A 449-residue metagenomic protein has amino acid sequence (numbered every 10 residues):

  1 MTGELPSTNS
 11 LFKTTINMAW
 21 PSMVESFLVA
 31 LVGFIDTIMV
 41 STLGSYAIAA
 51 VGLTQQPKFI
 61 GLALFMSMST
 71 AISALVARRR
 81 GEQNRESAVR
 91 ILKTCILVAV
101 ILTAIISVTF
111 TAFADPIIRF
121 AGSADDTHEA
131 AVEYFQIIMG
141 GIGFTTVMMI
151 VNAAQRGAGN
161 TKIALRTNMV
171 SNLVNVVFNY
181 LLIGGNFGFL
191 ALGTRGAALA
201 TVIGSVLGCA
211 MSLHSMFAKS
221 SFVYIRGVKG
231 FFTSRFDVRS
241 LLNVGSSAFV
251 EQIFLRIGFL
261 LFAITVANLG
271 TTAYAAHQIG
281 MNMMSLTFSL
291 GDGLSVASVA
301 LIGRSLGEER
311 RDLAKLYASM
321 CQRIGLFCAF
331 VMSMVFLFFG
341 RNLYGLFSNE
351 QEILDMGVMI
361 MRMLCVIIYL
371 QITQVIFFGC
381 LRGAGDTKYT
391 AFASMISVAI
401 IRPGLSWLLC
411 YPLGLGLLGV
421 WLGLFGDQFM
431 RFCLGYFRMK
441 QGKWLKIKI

Functional and structural regions predicted by a protein language model:
M1-S22, V76-G143, F189-S246, I302-I367 (+1 more regions): Short alpha-helical transmembrane segments in multi-pass integral membrane proteins
S7-I38, T42-L43, F59-A71, L75 (+7 more regions): N-terminal transmembrane alpha-helices
N17-D36, I137, S171, G204-G208 (+4 more regions): Transmembrane helical elements of multi-pass membrane transporters/channels
S22, S26, T37-I38, A74 (+16 more regions): Transmembrane alpha-helix boundary and packing residues in multipass membrane permease domains and related
L31-A49, I118-D125, L181-L192, I253-L286 (+4 more regions): Helix-terminus/linker motif at the lipid-water interface of multi-pass membrane proteins
T37, I48-V108, T145-A164, A276-G340 (+1 more regions): Small-residue-rich hydrophobic transmembrane alpha-helices
S69, S73, I138-R156, A164-N172 (+6 more regions): Short runs within selected transmembrane alpha-helices of multi-pass transporters and secretion channels
F254-G258, F262, A267, T271 (+13 more regions): Hydrophobic alpha-helix feature that most strongly marks membrane-spanning transmembrane helices and their immediate
